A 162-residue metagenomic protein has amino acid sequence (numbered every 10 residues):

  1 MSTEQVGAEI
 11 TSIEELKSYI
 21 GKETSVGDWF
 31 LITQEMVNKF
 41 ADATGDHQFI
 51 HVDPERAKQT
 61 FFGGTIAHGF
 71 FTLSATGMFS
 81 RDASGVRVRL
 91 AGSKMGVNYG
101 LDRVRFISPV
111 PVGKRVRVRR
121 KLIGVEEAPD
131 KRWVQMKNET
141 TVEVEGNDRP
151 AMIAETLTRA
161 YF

Functional and structural regions predicted by a protein language model:
M1-Y19, S108-F162: HotDog/MaoC-like acyl-thioester-processing domains
S2-N98: Hot-dog-fold acyl-thioester-processing enzymes
L101-F106: Short alpha-helix capping/helix-loop boundary micro-motifs
